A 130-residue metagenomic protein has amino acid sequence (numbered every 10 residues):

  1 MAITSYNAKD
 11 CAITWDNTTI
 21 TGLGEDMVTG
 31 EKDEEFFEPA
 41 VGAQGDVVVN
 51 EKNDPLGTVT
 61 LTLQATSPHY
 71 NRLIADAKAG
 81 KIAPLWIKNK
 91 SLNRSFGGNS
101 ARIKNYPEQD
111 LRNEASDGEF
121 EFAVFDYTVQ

Functional and structural regions predicted by a protein language model:
M1-Q64, N93-S95, S100-R112: Solvent-exposed edge beta-strands and adjacent loop segments that serve as assembly or binding interfaces
A12, T58-T62, P84-W86, E119-A123: Beta-strand secondary-structure signal
N17, L73-K81, E114, V129-Q130: Generic structural signal for short, solvent-exposed loop/turn connectors between secondary structure elements
G22, Y70-R72, R94-F96, V129-Q130: Intrinsically disordered, low-complexity acidic/polar segments
D54-T58, G80-I82, A115-D117: Short connector loops at helix/strand junctions that flank enzyme active sites, especially segments positioning acidic
A65-H69: Short, charged/polar surface micro-motifs in flexible loops or helix N-caps
R72-G97: Short, acidic/charged, Gly/Pro-enriched secondary-structure junctions
Y106-Q130: Short, charged interaction patches at domain edges and termini
